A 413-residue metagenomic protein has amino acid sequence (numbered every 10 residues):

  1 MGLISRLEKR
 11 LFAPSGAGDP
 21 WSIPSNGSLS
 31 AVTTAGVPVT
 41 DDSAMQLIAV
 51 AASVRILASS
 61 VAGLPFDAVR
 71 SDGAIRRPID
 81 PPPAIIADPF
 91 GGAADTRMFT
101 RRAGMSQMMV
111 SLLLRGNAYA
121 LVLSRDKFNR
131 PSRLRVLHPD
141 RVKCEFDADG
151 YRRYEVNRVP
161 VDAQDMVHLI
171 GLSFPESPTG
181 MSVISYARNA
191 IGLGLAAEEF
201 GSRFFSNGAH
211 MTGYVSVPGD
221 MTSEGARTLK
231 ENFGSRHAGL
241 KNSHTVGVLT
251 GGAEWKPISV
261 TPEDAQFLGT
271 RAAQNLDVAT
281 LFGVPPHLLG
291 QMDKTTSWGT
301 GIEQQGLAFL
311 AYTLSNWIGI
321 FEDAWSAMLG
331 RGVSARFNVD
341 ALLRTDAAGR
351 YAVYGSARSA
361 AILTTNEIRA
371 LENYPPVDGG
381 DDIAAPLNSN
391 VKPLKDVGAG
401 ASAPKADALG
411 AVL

Functional and structural regions predicted by a protein language model:
M1-F267, R271-A273, D277-T280, V284 (+5 more regions): Structured, contiguous alpha/beta core segments that scaffold functional sites
G219, S223, D264, L268 (+6 more regions): Hydrophobic alpha-helical scaffolding
S243, W255, F309, G332-S334: Active-site lining segments that contact anionic ligands and/or coordinate catalytic metals
Q274, L281, G306, T313 (+1 more regions): Internal helical hairpin/lid segments
G283, I318-E322, S326-G330, S359 (+1 more regions): Hydrophobic alpha-helix feature that most strongly marks membrane-spanning transmembrane helices and their immediate
P286-S297, D323-R331: Short acidic alpha-helical/loop segments enriched in Asp/Glu that coordinate divalent cations
F321, W325-T345: Generic long, charged, amphipathic alpha-helical segments
R344-R369: Periodic self-assembly scaffolds
